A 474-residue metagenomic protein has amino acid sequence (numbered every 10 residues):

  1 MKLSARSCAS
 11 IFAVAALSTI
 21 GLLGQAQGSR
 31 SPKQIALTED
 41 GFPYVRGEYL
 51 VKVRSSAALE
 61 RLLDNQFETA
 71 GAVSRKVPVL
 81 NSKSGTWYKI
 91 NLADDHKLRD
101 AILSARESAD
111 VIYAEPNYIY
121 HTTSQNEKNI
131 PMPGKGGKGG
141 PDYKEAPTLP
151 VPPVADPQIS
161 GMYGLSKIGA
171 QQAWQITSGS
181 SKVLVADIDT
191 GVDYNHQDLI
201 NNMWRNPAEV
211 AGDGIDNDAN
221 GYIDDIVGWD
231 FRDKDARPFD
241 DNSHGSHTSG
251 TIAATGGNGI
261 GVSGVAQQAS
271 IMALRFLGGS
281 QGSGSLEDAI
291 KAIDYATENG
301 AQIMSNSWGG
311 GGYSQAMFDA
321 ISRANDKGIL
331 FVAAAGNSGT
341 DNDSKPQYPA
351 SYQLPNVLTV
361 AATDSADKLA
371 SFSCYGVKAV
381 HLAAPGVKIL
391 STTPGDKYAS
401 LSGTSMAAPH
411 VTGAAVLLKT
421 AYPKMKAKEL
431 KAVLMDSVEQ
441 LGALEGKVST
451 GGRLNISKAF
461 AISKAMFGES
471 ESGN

Functional and structural regions predicted by a protein language model:
M1-F12: Bacterial N-terminal signal peptides that target proteins for export
I11-I20: Bacterial N-terminal signal peptides
Q27-K138, Q172, S181, A301 (+1 more regions): Inhibitory N-terminal propeptides of secreted protease zymogens
R30, N81-S82, E107-L184, V192-M203 (+4 more regions): Protease zymogen maturation seam
L50-K52, K89, Y113-E115, L184-D187 (+9 more regions): Structural recognition of the beta-strand scaffold that forms the well-ordered cores of secreted hydrolase catalytic
Q171-S285, Q302, N325, L354-N356 (+4 more regions): Subtilisin-like serine protease catalytic core
S263, A292, T297-W308, Q315-A316 (+5 more regions): C-terminal subdomain of the subtilisin-like protease fold in secreted/lumenal serine endopeptidases
I329, Q347-T420, K424, K428-A432 (+1 more regions): Extracellular S/T/G-rich loop segment that most often corresponds to the catalytic His/Ser-adjacent loop
